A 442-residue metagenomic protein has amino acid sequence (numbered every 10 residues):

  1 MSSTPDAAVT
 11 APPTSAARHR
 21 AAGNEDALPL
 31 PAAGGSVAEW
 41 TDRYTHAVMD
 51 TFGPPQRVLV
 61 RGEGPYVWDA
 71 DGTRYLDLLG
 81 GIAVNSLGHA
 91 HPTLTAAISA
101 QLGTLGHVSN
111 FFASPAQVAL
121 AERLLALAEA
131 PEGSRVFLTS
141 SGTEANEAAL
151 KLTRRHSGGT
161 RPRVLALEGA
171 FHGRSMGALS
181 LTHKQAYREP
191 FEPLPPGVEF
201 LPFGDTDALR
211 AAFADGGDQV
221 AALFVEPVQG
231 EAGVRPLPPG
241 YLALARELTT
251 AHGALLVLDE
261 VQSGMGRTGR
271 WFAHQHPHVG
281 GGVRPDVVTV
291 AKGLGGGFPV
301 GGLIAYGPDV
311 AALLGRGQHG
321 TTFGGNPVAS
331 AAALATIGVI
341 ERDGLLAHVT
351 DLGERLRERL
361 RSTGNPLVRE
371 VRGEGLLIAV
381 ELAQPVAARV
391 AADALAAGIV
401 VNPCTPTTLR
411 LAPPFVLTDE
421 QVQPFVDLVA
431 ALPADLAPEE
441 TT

Functional and structural regions predicted by a protein language model:
S2-T442: Conserved N-terminal phosphate-binding loop of PLP-dependent enzymes in the Aspartate aminotransferase
